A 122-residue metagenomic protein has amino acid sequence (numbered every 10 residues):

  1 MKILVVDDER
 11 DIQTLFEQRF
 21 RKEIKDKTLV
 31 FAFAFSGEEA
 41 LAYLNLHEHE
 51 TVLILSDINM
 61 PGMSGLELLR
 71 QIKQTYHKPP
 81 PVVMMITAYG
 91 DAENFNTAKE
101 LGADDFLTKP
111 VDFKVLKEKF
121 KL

Functional and structural regions predicted by a protein language model:
D8, K109: A Lys-centered signature of the CheY-like receiver
R10-A32: Two-component/phosphorelay signaling modules centered on CheY-like receiver
F33-A42, G65: Helix N-cap/capping motif at the beta->alpha junctions
A42, L66-P79: Short amphipathic alpha-helix used as the core "switch/output" element in two-component signaling
E48-L55: Active-site beta3 strand of CheY-like receiver
M60: Receiver (REC) domain active-site loop signature in two-component systems and cognate sites in sensor histidine kinases
E67, P79, G90-D105, V115-E118: Alpha4 helix (beta4-alpha4-beta5 surface) of REC/receiver domains from two-component response regulators
M84-I86: Hydrophobic/aromatic residues positioned on beta-strands within the core alpha/beta folds
